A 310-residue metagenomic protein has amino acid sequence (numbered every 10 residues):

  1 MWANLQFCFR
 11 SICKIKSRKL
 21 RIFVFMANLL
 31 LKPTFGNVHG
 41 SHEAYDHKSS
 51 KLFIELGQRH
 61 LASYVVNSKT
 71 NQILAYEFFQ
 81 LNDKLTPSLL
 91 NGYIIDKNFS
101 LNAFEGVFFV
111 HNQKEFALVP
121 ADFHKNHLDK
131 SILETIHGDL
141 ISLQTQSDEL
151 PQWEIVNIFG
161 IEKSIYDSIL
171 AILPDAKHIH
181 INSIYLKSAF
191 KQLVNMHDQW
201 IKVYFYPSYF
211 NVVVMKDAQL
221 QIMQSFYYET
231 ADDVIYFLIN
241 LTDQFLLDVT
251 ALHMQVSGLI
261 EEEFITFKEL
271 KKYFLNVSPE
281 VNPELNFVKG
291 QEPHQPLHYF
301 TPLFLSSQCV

Functional and structural regions predicted by a protein language model:
W2-V310: Hydrophobic/aromatic-enriched cytosolic interaction surfaces used to assemble or bind macromolecules
